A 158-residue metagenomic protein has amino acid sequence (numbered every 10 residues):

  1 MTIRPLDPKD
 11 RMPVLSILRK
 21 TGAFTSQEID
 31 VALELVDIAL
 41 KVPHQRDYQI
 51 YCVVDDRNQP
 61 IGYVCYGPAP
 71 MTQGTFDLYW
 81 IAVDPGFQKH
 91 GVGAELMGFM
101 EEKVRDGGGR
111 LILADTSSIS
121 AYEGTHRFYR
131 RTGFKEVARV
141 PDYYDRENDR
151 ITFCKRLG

Functional and structural regions predicted by a protein language model:
M1-T2: Extreme N-terminal starter segment of soluble prokaryotic enzymes
P5-Y79, D84-G86, M97-F99, K103 (+3 more regions): Acetyl-CoA-dependent GNAT
G91: Conserved G/P- and acidic residue-centered "switch" motifs that form tight phosphate/ATP-binding loops in soluble
A94: Residues forming the Rossmann-fold NAD(P)(H) cofactor-binding site
V104-S117: Conserved GNAT acetyl-CoA-binding A-motif
D115-S117, R130-R150: Conserved catalytic-core motifs of GNAT/GCN5-like acyltransferases
T125: Helix-turn-helix
